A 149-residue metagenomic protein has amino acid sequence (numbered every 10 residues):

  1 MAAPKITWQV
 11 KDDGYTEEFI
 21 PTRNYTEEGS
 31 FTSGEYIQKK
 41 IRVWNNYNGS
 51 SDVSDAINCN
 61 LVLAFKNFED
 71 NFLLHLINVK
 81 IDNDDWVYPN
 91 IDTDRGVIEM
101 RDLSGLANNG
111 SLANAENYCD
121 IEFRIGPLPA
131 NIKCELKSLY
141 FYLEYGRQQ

Functional and structural regions predicted by a protein language model:
M1-E18, A130-Q149: Short, polar/proline-rich extracytoplasmic segments that appear immediately after membrane translocation
K5, T22, L76, N90 (+1 more regions): Generic low-complexity segments that are intrinsically disordered, proline-rich and/or Lys/Arg-biased
I6-W8, I41-V43, C59-L63, L74-V79 (+2 more regions): Hydrophobic beta-strand residues in large extracellular and virion-surface proteins
V10-S50, L61: Beta-sheet-dominated interaction scaffolds and their linkers
I20-G29, M100-N108, R124: Short structured motifs
S33-K40, E116-C119, A130-F141: Short, solvent-exposed loop/turn segments enriched in Ser/Thr/Gly
N45-Y47, F65-N67, I125-P129, L143-Q149: Beta-strand elements of well-folded, non-transmembrane domains
N48-Y118: Surface-exposed binding patches on compact interaction domains or structured appendages
